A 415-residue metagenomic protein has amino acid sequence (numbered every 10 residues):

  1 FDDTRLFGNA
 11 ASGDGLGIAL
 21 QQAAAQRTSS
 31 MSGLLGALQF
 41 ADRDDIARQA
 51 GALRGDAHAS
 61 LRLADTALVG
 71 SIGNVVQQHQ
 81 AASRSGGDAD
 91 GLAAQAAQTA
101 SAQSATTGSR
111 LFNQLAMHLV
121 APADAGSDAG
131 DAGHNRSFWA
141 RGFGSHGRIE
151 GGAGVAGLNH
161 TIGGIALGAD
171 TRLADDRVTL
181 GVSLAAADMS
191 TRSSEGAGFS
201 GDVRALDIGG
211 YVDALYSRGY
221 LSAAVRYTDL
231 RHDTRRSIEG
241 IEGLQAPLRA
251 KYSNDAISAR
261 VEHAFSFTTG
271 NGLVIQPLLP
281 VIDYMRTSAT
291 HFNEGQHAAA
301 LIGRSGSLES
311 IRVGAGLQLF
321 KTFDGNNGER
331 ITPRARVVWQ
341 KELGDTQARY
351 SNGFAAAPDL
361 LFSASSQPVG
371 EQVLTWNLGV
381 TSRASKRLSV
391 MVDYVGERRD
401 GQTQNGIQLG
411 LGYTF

Functional and structural regions predicted by a protein language model:
F1-F7, T106-L111, M117-S127, G344-A355: Primarily extracellular Gram-negative trimeric autotransporter adhesin
F1-R43: Charged, amphipathic alpha-helical linkers/stalks
A37-N271, M391-F415: Outer membrane beta-barrel translocator domains of Type V secretion systems
F138-W139, V182-A185, P277-I282, P333-V338: Extended hydrophobic secondary-structure segments that form protein cores and membrane-embedded regions
A140, V212, P277-L278, P333 (+2 more regions): Conserved small-residue
G147, A156-L158, M189-D202, L230-I257 (+3 more regions): Extracellular/periplasm-exposed beta-strand and loop segments of Gram-negative cell-envelope proteins, dominated by
H263, V274-A289: Solvent-exposed flexible segments
T269, H297-F415: Outer membrane beta-barrel transmembrane domains
